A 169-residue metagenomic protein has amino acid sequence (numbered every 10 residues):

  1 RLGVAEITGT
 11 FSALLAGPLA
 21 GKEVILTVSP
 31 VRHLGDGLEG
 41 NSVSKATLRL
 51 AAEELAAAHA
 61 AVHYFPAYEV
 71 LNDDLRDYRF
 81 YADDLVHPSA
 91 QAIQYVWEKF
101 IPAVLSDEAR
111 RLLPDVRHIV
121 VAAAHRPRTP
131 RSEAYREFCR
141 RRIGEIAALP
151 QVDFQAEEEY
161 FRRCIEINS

Functional and structural regions predicted by a protein language model:
R1-S12, H33-G40: Surface-exposed cleft-lining segments at the edges of enzyme active sites
F11-A16, R49-A52: Generic structural signal for well-ordered alpha-helices, preferentially at hydrophobic/aromatic core positions
A16-S42, V116-A123: Active-site segments of SGNH/GDSL-like serine hydrolases that catalyze O-acetyl group transfer/hydrolysis on lipids
E23-I25, A46-D77, K99, A109-D115: Extracellular serine-dependent O-acyl
G40-K45, Y78-D83: Short secondary-structure boundary/capping segments
D83-L85, Q94, K99-S169: Conserved catalytic region of serine esterases and O-acyltransferases that act on ester linkages in lipids
S89: Short, conserved phosphate/pyrophosphate- and ester-handling motifs at nucleotide-, phospho-/glycolipid
